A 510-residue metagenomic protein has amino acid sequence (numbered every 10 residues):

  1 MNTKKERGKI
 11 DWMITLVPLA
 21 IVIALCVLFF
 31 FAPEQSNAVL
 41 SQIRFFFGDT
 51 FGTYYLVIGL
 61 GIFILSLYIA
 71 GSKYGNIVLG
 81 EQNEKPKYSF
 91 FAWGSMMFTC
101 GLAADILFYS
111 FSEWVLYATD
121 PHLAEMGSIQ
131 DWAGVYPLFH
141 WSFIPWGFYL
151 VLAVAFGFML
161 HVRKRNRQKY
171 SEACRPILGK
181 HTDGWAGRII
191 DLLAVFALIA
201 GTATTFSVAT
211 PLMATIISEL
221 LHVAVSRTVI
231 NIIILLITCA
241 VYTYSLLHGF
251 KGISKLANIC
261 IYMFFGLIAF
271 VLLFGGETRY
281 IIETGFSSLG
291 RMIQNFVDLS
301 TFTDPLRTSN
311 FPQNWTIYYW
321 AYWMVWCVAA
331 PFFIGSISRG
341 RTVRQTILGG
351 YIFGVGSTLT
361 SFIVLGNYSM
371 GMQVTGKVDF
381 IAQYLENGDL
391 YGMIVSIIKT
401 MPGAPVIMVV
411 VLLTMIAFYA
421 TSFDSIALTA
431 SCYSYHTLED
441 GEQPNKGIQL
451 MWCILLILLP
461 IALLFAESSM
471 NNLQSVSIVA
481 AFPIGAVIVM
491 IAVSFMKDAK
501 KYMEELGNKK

Functional and structural regions predicted by a protein language model:
M1-I129, A269, L273, A492-M503 (+1 more regions): N-terminal alpha-helical transmembrane segments of multi-pass membrane transport and channel/translocase proteins
M1-K9, Q168-D183, A209-I232, F265-I268 (+3 more regions): Helix-loop-helix connectors at the membrane interface of multi-pass transporters/channels
N2-K5, A38-R44, G71-F90, V115-Y136 (+4 more regions): Flexible loop linkers connecting adjacent transmembrane helices in multi-pass alpha-helical membrane transporters
N2-R7, Q35-F47, L67-K85, G134-H140 (+7 more regions): Membrane-water interface regions at transmembrane-helix termini and the short interhelical loops of multi-pass membrane
E6-K9, M13, A20-F30, F63-Y68 (+9 more regions): Helix-loop-helix module between adjacent transmembrane segments
R7-V22, G179-R188, V225-Y242, L246 (+4 more regions): Loop-to-transmembrane helix boundary motifs in multi-pass membrane proteins
V17, G48-F51, I58, I190-A194 (+6 more regions): Membrane-interface loop-to-helix entry segments
Y109-P121, K164, L272-N295, V355-D389 (+1 more regions): Extracellular/periplasmic helix-exit of transmembrane alpha-helices
